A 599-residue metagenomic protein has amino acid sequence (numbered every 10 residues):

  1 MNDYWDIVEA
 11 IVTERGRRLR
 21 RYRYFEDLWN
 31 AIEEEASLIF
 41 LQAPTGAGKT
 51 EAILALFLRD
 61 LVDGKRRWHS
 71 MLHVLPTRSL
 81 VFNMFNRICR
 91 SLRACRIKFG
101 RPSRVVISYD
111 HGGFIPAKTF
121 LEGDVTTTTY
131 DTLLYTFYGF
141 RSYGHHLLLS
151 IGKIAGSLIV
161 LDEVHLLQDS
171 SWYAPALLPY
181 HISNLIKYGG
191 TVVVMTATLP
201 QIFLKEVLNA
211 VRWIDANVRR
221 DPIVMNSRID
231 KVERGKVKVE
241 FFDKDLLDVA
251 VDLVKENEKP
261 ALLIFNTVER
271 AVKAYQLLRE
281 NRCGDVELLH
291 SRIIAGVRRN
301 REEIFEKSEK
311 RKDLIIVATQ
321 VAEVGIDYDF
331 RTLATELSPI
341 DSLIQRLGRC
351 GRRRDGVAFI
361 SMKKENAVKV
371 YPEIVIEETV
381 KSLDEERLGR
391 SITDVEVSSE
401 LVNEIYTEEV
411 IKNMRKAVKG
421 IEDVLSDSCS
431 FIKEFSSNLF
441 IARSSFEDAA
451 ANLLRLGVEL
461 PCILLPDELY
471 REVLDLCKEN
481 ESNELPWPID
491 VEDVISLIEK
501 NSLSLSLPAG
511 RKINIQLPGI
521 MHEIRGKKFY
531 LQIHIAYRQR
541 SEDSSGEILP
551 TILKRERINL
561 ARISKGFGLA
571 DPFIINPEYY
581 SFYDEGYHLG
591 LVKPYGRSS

Functional and structural regions predicted by a protein language model:
N2-F40: Conserved pre-motif I regulatory segment
A36-L56: Walker A/P-loop
W68-S91, L199-F203, V268: Conserved Walker A/P-loop ATP-binding site and its immediately adjacent core in helicase/helicase-like ATPase domains
R96-G139: Inter-Walker segment of RecA-like/P-loop motor cores
I107-A117, V268-E269, V286-N300, T319-E323: Conserved helicase motor
L133, H145-K187: SF2 helicase catalytic motif II
Q201-V254: Interdomain hinge/linker at the junction between the two RecA-like core domains of SF2 helicases
K273, H290-G296, E302, S338-P339 (+1 more regions): C-terminal helicase lobe and adjacent C-terminal extensions/tails of nucleic-acid helicase motors
